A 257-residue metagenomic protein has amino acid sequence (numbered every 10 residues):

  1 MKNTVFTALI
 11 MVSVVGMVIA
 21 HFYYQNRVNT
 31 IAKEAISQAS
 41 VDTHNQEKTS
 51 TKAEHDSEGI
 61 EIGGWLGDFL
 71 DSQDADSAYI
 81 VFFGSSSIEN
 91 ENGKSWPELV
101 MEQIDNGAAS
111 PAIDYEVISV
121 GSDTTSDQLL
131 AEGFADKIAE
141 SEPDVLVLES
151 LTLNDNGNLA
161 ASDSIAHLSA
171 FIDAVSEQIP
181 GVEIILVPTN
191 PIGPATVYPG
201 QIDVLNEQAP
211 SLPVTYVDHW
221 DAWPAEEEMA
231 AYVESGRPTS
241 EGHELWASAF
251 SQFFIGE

Functional and structural regions predicted by a protein language model:
M1-Y79, I255-E257: N-terminal secretory targeting modules
G64-D68, D127-I138, L168-A174: Alpha-helical scaffolding within the catalytic cores of extracellular/periplasmic polymer-degrading hydrolases
D74-L159: Conserved SGNH/GDSL esterase-like catalytic core that processes O-acyl groups on lipids and polysaccharides
D105-A109, A139, P143, L151 (+3 more regions): Sec-exported extracytoplasmic/periplasmic mature domains
D114-E116, E183, P213-T215: Conserved beta-strand segments of alpha/beta enzyme cores
E132, A161-F171, P199-D203: Charged helix-capping and loop-helix junction motifs
E149-L153, A174-D203: Active-site segments of SGNH/GDSL-like serine hydrolases that catalyze O-acetyl group transfer/hydrolysis on lipids
G193-E257: Catalytic His-Asp segment of secreted/periplasmic serine-dependent ester chemistry enzymes
